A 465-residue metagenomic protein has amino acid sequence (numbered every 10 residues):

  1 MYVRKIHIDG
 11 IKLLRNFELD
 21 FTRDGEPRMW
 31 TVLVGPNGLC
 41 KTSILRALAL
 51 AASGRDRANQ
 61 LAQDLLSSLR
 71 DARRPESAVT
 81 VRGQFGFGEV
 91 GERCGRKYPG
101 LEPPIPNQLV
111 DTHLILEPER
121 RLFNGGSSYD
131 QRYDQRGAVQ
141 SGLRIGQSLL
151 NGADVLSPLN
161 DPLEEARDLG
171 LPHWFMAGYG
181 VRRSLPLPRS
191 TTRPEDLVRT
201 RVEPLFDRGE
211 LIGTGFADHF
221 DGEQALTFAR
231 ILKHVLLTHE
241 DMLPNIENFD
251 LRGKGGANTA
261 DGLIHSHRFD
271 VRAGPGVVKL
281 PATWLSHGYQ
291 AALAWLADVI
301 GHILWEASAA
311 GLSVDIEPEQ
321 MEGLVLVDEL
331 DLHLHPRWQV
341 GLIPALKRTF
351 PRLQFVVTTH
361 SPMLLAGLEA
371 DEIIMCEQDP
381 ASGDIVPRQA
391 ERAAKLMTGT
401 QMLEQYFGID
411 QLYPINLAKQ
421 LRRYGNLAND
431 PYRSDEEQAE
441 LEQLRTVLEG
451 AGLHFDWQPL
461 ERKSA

Functional and structural regions predicted by a protein language model:
M1-I212, H234-T238, R423-G425, G450-A465: P-loop NTPase switch/coupling surface
Y2, P344, R348, M363-A465: RecA-like P-loop NTPase motor core
L197-M321: Extended helical coiled-coil dimerization/tether regions that scaffold and oligomerize large DNA-maintenance assemblies
V314, V340-T349: Helical segment within the ABC ATPase nucleotide-binding domain
M321-G323, P351-V356: Loop/turn-to-beta-strand initiation segments
D328-E329: Walker B catalytic acidic pair
L332-P336, V340, G367: Conserved D-loop-proximal element of ABC-family nucleotide-binding domains
T359-H360: Conserved H-loop
